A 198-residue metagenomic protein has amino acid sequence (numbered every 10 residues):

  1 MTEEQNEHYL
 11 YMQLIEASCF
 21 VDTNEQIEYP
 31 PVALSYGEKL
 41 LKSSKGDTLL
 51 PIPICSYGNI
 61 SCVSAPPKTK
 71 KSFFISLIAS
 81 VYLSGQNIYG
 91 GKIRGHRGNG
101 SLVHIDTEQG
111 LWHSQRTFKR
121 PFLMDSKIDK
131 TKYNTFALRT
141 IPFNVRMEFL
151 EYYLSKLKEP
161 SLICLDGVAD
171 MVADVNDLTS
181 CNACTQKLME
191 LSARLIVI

Functional and structural regions predicted by a protein language model:
E7-P121: The Walker A/P-loop phosphate-binding site
T48, S72, S76, M147-E151 (+1 more regions): Short, well-ordered alpha-helical scaffold segments within catalytic/effector domains
H96-A183: Conserved inter-motif catalytic segment of the P-loop NTP-binding fold
N182-I198: Substrate-engagement module of ASCE P-loop NTPases
